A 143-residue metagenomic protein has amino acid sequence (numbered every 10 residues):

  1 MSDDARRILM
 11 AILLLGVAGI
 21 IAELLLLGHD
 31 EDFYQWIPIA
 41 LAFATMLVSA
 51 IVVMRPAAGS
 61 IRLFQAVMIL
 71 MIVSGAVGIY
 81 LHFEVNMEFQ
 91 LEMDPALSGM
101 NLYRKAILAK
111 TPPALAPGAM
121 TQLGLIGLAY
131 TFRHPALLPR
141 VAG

Functional and structural regions predicted by a protein language model:
M1-L14, R133: Cytosolic juxtamembrane helix and N-cap/initiation of the first transmembrane helix
S2-R7, L24-T45: Transmembrane alpha-helix entry/boundary detector in multi-pass membrane proteins
R6-A11, A58-V73: Interfacial segments of alpha-helical transmembrane regions
L14-G16, W36-A50, I69, V73-A76: Core segments of alpha-helical transmembrane spans in multipass integral membrane proteins
L27-W36, N86, L108-A116: Membrane-helix interface and helix-disruption motif detector
F43-F64: Canonical alpha-helical transmembrane segments
L70-E92: C-terminal TM-helix exit segments that contain a strictly Trp-centered aromatic cap at the helix terminus
D94-L137: Alpha-helical membrane-associated segments of multi-pass integral membrane proteins
